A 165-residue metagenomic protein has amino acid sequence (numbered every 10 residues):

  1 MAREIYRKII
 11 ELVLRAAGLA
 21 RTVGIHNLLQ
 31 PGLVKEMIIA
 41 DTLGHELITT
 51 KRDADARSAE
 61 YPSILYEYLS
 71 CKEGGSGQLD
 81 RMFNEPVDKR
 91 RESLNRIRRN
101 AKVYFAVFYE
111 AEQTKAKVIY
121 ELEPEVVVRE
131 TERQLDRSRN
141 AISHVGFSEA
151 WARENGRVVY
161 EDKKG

Functional and structural regions predicted by a protein language model:
M1-G165: Nucleic-acid endonuclease domains
